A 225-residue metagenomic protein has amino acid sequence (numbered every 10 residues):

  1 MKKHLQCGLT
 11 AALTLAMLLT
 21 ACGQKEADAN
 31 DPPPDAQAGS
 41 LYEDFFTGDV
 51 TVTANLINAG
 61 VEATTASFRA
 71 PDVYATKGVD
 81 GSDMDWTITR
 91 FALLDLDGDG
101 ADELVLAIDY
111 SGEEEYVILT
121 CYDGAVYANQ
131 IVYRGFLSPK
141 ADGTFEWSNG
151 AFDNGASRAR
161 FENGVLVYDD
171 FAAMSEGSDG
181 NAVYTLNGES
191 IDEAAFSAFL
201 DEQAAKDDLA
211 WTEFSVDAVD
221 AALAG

Functional and structural regions predicted by a protein language model:
M1-L9: Bacterial N-terminal signal peptides that target proteins for export
L18-A21: C-terminal motif of bacterial Sec signal peptides marking the signal peptidase cleavage site
Q24-E62, E146-G225: Acidic, small-residue rich beta-repeat scaffolds with periodic aromatic anchors
P32-D85, A125-F136: Blade-edge motifs of beta-propeller repeat domains
T87-L96, G135-F145: Beta-propeller blade termini
G98-I108, D142-W147: Acidic/hydrophobic-patterned starts of short beta strands in beta-sheet-rich repeat architectures
G112-V117, N154-R158: Structural motif
E115-P139, L166: Extracellular C-terminal loop/segment signatures of secreted glycoproteins
